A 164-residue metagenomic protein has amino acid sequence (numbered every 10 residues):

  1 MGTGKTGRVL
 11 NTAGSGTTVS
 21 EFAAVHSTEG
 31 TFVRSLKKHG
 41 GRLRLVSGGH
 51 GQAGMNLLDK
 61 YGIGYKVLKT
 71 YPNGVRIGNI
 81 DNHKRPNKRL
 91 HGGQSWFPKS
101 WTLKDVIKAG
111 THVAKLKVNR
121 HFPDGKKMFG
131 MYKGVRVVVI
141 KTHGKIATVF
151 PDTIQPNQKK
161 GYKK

Functional and structural regions predicted by a protein language model:
G4-K126: N-terminal "domain-start" segment
K117-K164: Active-site or metal-binding loop neighborhoods of secreted/extracellular toxin and effector enzymes
